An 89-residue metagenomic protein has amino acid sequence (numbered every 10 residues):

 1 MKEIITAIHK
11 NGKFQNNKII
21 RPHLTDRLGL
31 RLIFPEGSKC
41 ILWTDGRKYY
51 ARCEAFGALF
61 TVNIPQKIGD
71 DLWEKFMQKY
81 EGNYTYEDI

Functional and structural regions predicted by a protein language model:
M1-I89: Function-determining sites in protein domains
